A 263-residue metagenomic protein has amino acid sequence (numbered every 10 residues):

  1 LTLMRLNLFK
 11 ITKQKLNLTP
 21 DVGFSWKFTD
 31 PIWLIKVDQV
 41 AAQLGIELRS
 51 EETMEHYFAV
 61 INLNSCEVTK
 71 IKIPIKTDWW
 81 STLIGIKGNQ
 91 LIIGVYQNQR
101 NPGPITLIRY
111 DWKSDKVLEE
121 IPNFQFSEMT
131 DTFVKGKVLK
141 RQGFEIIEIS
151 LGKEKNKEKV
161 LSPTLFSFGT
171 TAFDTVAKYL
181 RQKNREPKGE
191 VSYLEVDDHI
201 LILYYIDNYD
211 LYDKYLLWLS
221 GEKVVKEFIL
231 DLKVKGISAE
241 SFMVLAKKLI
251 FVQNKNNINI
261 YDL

Functional and structural regions predicted by a protein language model:
L1-L3: Short, Lys/Arg-enriched N-terminal segments with co-localized hydrophobic residues within the first ~10-30 amino acids
R5-F28, H56-P74, P102-P122, F144-E186 (+2 more regions): Surface-exposed loop/turn elements that mediate protein-protein interactions on large endomembrane-trafficking
K27-Q39, I75-G88, E120-K137, S162-K178 (+2 more regions): Repeated scaffold domains used in trafficking and secretory/extracellular systems, primarily beta-propellers
K36-E52, G88-N101, T132-I149, S192-D210 (+2 more regions): Short beta-strand elements that form the blades of beta-propeller/WD-repeat-like and other beta-sheet-rich scaffold
K36-F133, V138: N-terminal accessory/assembly segment that mediates macromolecular interactions
